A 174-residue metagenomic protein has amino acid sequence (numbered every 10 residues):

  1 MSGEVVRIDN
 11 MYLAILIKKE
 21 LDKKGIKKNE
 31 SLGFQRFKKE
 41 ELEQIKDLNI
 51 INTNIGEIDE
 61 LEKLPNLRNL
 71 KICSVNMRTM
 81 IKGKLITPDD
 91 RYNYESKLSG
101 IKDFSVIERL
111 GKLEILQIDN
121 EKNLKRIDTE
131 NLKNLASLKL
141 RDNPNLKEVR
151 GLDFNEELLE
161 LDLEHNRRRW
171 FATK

Functional and structural regions predicted by a protein language model:
G3-N123: LRR N-terminal entry segment and analogous cap-like coil->beta motifs
I51, C73-S74, D119-N120, E130 (+2 more regions): Per-repeat beta-strand-to-loop junction in leucine-rich repeat
L61, I107-R109, T129-L132, L152: Low-complexity, polar/charged sequence tracts that form flexible coils or short amphipathic helices and often embed
N66, G111-K112, N131-A136, F154-E157: Short "repeat-start/strand-capping" segments in structured domains, especially the N-termini of parallel beta-helix
T79-I81, D128, L163, F171: Short, low-complexity interaction segments enriched in Ser/Thr/Pro/Gly
D90-S96, I118-D119, L124, E130 (+4 more regions): Sensor of tandemly repeated, compositionally biased sequence architecture
K102, K125-I127, L138, K147-V149: Extended, compositionally simple hydrophobic/Ser/Thr-rich segments that build repetitive fibrous architectures
L140, P144-K174: Leucine-rich solenoid repeat scaffolds
